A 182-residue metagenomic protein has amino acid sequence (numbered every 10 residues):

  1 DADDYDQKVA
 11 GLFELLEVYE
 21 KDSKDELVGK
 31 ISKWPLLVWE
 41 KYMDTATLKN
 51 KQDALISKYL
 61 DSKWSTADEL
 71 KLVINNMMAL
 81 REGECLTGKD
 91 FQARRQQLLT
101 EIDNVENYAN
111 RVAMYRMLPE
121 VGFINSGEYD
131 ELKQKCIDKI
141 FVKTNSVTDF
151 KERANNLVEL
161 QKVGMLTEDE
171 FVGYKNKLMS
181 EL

Functional and structural regions predicted by a protein language model:
Y5, L12-F13, W34-L37, M43 (+15 more regions): Fold-core signature of tandem repeat domains
E14, Y59-K63: Short, charge/polar-rich alpha-helical segments
V142-N145: Long, charged amphipathic alpha-helices with heptad-repeat/coiled-coil character
